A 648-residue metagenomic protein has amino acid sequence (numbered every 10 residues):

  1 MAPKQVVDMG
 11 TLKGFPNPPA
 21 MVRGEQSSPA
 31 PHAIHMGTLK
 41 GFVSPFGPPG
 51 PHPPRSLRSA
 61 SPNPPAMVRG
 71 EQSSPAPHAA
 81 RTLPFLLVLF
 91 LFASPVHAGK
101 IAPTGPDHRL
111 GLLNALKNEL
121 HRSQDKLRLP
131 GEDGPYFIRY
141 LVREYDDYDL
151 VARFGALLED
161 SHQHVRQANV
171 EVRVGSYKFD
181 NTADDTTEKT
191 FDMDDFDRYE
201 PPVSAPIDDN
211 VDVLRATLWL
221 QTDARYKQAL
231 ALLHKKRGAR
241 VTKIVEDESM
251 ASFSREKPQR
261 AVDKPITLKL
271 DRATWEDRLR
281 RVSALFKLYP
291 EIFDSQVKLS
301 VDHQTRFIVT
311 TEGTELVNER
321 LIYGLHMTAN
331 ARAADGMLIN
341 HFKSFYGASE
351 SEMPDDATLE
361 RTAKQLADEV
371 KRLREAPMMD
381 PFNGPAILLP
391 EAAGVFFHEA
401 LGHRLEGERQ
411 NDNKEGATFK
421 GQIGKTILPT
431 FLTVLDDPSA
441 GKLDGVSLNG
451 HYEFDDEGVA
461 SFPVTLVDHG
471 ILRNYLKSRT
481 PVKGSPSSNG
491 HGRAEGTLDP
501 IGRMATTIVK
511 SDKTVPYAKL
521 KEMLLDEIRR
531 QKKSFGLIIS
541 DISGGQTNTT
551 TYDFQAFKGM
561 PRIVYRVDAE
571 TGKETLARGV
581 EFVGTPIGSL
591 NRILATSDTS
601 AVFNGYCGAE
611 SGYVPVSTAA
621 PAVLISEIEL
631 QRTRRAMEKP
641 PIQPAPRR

Functional and structural regions predicted by a protein language model:
M1-A98, A102: Intrinsic disorder/low-complexity segments
T11, F15, E25, T38 (+12 more regions): Intrinsically disordered, low-complexity regions
L12, L39, V43, P75 (+10 more regions): Generic intrinsically disordered, low-complexity segments enriched for polar/acidic and small residues
L12, M21, M36-L39, P54-S56 (+11 more regions): A generic signature of intrinsically disordered, low-complexity regions enriched in glycine/proline and charged/polar
A80, L87, F92, G131 (+5 more regions): Alpha-helical structural elements
A98-F454, V459, P463, D468-I471 (+6 more regions): Active-site bordering "gate/hinge" segments that shape substrate access to catalytic or cofactor-binding pockets
S439, E457-R648: Long, low-charge, small-residue-enriched segments that form tightly packed helices used for assembly/packing
